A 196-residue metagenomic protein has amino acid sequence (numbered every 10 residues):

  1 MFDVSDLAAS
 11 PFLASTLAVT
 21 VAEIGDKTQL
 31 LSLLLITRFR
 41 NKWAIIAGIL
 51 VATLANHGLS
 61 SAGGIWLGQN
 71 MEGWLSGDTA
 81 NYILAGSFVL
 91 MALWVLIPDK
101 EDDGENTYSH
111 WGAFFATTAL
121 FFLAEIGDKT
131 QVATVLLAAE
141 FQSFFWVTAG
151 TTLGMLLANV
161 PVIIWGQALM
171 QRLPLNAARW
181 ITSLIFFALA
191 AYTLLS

Functional and structural regions predicted by a protein language model:
F2-G73, A133-L153: Juxtamembrane transmembrane-helix termini in multi-pass membrane transport proteins
F2-V4, I97-D102, N106-Q131: Selected transmembrane alpha-helices and immediately adjacent juxtamembrane segments of polytopic inner-membrane
D6, A190-S196: Juxtamembrane boundary at the C-terminal end of a transmembrane helix
F12, I24, G58, F114 (+2 more regions): Hydrophobic transmembrane alpha-helices of Major Facilitator Superfamily
S15-V19, S32, V51, F88 (+5 more regions): Non-heme di-metal
T20, I24, L54-A55, L93 (+4 more regions): Hydrophobic/aromatic residues within the transmembrane alpha-helices of Major Facilitator Superfamily
G25-Q29, I97-P98, G127-V132, L194-S196: Short loop/beta submotifs within extracellular cysteine-rich repeat domains
N41-N106, I164-R172, A178-L184, A191: Membrane helix-loop-helix hairpins that form the core translocation module of multi-pass transporters
